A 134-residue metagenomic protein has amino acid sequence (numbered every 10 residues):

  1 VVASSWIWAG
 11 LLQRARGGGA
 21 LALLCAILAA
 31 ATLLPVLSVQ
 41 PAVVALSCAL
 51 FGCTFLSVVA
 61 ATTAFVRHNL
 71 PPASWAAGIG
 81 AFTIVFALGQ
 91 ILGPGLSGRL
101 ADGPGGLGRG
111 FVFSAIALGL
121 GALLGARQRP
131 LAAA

Functional and structural regions predicted by a protein language model:
V1-W6, A87-I91: Residue-level signature of mid-helix packing/kink "hotspots" within the transmembrane helices of 12-pass Major
S4-R16, A101-D102: Helix-to-loop junctions at the C-terminal end of transmembrane segments in multipass secondary transporters
G19-L33: Structural signature of the two symmetry-related core transmembrane helices
A42-L50: Paired small-residue
S57-L70: Intracellular juxtamembrane helix-capping segments at the cytosolic ends of symmetry-related transmembrane helices
P72-P104: A late C-terminal transmembrane helix in Major Facilitator Superfamily
R99-A117: A membrane-interface helix-boundary motif in multi-pass transporters
A115-A134: Multi-pass alpha-helical transporter architecture, strongest for 12-TM Major Facilitator/SLC carriers used
